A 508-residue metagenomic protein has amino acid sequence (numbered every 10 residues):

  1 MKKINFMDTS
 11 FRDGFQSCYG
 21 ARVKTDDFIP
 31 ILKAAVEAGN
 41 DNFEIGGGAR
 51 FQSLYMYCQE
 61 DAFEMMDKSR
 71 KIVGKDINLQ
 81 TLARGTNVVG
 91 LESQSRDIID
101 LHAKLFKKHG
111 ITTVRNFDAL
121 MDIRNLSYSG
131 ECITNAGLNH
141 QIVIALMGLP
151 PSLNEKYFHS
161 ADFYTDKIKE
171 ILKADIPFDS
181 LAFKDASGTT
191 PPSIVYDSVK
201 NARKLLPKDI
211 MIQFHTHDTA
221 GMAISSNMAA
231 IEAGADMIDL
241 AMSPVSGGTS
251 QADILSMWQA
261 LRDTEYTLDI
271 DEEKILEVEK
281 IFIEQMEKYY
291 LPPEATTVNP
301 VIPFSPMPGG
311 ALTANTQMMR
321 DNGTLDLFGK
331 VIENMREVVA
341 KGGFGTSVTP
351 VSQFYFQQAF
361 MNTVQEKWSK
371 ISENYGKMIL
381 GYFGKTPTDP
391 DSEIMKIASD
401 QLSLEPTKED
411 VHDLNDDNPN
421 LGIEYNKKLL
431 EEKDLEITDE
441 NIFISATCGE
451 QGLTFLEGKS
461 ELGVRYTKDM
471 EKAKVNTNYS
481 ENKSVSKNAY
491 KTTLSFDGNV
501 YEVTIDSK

Functional and structural regions predicted by a protein language model:
M1-C18, M66-S69: N-terminal amphipathic alpha-helix/helix-capping segment at the start of soluble metabolic enzymes
N5-D13, D41-I45, I77-R84, T112-R115 (+4 more regions): Hydrophobic faces of well-ordered beta-strands that scaffold small-molecule active sites in alpha/beta enzyme cores
F6, G14, A35, N116 (+4 more regions): Conserved, mostly hydrophobic/aromatic
K33, N42, G47-K169, S187-G188: Active-site beta->alpha loop and helix N-cap motifs at the rims of alpha/beta catalytic domains
V36-L54, T296-V301, P306, G310-K508: Terminal or standalone catalytic/regulatory effector modules within metabolic enzymes and repeat proteins
I98, H159-D166, A220-A235: Catalytic cores of alpha/beta
N116-A119, D185, A233-S250: Glycine-rich phosphate-binding active-site loops on the catalytic face of alpha/beta enzymes
S225, W258-L261, E265-T324, F328: Core active-site phosphate/anionic-ligand binding loop and the adjoining beta-turn-alpha structural block in enzyme
